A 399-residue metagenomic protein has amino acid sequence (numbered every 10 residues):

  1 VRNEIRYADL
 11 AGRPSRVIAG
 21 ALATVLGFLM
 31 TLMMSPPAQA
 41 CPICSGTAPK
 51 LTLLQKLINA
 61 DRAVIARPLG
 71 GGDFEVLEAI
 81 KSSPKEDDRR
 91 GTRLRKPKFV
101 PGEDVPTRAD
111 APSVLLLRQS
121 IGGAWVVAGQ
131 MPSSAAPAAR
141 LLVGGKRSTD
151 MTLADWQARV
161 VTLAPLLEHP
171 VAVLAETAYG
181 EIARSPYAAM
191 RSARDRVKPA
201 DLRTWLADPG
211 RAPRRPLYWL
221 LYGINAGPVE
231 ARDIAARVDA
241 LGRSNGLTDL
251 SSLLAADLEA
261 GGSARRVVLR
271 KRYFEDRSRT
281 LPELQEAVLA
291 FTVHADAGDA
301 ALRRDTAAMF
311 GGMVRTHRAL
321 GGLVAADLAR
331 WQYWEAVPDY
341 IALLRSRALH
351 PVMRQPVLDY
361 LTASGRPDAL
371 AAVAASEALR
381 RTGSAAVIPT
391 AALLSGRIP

Functional and structural regions predicted by a protein language model:
V1-I18: N-terminal secretory signal peptides that target proteins for export/translocation
A19-S35: Bacterial N-terminal signal peptides
P36-P165, P170, L174, A183: Transition segments tied to proteolytic processing and entry into folded domains
L142-L153, E176-S192, P213-G227, T248-G261 (+3 more regions): Structural detector for internal amphipathic alpha-helices that build alpha-solenoid repeat scaffolds
W156-A164, A188-T204, G227-A240, G262-F274 (+3 more regions): Amphipathic alpha-helical scaffolding segments comprising HEAT/armadillo-like alpha-solenoid repeats
L167-E168, T204-G210, R237-G246, K271-L281 (+4 more regions): Solenoid-like repeat scaffolds
A207-D208, Y218-S244, A255: Long, internal scaffold/assembly segments composed of regular secondary structure
M353-P399: Eukaryotic acidic, Ser/Thr-rich intrinsically disordered low-complexity regions
